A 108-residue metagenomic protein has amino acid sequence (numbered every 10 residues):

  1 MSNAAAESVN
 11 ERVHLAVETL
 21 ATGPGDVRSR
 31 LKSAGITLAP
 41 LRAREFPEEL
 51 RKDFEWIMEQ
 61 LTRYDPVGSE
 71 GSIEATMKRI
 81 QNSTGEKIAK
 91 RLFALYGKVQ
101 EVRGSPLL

Functional and structural regions predicted by a protein language model:
M1, T62-Q81: Generic detector of solvent-exposed, compositionally biased contiguous segments
M1-G35, A89-Y96: Short terminal alpha-helical segments
S8, R12, R30, E49 (+4 more regions): Exposed alpha-helical structural elements
A16, T37-L38, R44, D53 (+2 more regions): Aromatic-enriched hydrophobic runs in primary sequence
A21-S69: Amphipathic alpha-helical interaction modules
S72-L108: Amphipathic alpha-helical binding modules
